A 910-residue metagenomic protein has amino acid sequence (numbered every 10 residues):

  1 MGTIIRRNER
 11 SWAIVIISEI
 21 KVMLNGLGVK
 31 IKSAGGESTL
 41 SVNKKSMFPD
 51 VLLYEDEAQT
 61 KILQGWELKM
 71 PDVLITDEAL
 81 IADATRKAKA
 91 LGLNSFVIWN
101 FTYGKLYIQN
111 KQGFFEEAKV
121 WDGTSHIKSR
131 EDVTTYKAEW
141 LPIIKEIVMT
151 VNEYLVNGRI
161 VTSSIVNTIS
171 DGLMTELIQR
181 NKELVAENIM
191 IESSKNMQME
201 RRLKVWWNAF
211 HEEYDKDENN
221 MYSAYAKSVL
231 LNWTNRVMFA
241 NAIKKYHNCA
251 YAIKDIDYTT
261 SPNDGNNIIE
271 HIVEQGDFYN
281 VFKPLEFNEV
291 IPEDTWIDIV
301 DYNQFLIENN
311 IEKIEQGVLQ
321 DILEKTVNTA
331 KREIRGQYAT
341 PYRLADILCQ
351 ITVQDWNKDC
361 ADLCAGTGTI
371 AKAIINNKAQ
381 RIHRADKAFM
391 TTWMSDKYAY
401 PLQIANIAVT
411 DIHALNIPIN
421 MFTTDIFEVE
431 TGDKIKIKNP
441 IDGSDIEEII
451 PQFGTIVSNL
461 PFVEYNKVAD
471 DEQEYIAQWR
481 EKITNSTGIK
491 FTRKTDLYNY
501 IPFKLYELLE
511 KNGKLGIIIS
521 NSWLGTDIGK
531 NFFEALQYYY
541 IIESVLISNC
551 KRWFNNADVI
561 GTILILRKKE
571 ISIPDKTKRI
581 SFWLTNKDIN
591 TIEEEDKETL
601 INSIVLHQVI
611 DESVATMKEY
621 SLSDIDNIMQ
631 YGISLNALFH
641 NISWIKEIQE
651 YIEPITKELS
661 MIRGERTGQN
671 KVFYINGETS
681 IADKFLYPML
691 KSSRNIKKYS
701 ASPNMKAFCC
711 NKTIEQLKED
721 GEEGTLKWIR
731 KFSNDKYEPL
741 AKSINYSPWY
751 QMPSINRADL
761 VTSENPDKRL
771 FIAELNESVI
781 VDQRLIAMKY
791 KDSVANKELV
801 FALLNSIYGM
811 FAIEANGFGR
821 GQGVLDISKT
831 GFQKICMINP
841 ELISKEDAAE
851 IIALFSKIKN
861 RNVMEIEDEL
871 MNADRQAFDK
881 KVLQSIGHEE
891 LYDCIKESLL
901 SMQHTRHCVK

Functional and structural regions predicted by a protein language model:
M1-L40, K44: Acidic-basic catalytic patches of nuclease active cores, encompassing PD-(D/E)XK and other metal-cofactor nuclease
K32-E57, Q452: Catalytic centers of nucleases
N43-S46, L91, F96, Y103 (+7 more regions): Signature of N6-adenine DNA methyltransferases within the class I
P49, Y54-D56, T60-K69, L74-T85 (+4 more regions): Charged, often flexible domain-edge or linker segments that flank or initiate folded functional domains
Y222-C249, S458-N459, N499, E507 (+2 more regions): P-loop NTPase catalytic cores that bind/hydrolyze ATP
Y246, G276-I351, G819: Class I S-adenosyl-L-methionine
D626-A853, K857, V863: Polybasic, glycine- and aromatic-enriched phosphate-binding surface used to engage nucleic acids
S806, E846-K910: Amphipathic alpha-helical coiled-coil/heptad-repeat segments
